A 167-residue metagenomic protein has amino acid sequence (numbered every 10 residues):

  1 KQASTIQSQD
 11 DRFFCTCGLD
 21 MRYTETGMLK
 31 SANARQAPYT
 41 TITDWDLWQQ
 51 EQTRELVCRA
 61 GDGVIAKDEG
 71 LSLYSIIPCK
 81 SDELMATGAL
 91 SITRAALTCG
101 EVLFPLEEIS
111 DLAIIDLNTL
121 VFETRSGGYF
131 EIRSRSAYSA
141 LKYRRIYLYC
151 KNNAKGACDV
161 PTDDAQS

Functional and structural regions predicted by a protein language model:
Q2-N33: Cys/His-rich short segments
A3, R12, A89, R94-A96 (+2 more regions): Structural motif
S4-Q7, G88-S91, S110-A113: Short, exposed beta-strand/loop patches in secreted or surface proteins that constitute
D20-M28, L103-E108, Y129-S136: Short amphipathic beta-strand/extended segments with alternating polar/hydrophobic composition
L29-A89: Anionic N-terminal interaction surfaces
D82-A86, G100-V102, R125: Short strand-coil-strand connectors
A95-N118: Phosphoinositide-dependent membrane-docking surfaces
D111-S167: Acidic, Ser/Thr- and proline-rich intrinsically disordered linker/docking segments of eukaryotic scaffolds
